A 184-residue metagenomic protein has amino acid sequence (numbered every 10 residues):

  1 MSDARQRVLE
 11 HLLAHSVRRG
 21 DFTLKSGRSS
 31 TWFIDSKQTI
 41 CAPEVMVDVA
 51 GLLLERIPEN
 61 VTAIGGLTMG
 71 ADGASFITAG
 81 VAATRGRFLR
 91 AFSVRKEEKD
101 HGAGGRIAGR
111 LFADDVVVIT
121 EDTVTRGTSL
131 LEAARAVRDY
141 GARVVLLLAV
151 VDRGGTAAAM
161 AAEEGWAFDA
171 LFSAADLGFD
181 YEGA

Functional and structural regions predicted by a protein language model:
M1-E59: Active-site-facing substrate-recognition patch
S2-H11, R135-A184: PRPP-dependent phosphoribosyltransferase catalytic core
S26, G109-A113, M160-A161: Solvent-exposed alpha-helices and their adjacent loops that cap or buttress functional pockets in soluble metabolic
G51, E55, F76, G80-T84 (+2 more regions): Short, well-ordered alpha-helices that flank and scaffold nucleotide-derived cofactor binding pockets
P58-T62, F112-D114: Short helix-loop-beta connector
N60-G70, L146-L148: Short glycine-rich phosphate-binding loop at a beta-alpha junction
I64-G65, F92, V145, D169: Structural detector of well-ordered beta-strand residues that form the stable sheet scaffold of enzyme domains
A74-V118, T125-L131: Short, glycine/charge-rich flexible loops or terminal/linker lids adjacent to PRPP-binding catalytic cores
